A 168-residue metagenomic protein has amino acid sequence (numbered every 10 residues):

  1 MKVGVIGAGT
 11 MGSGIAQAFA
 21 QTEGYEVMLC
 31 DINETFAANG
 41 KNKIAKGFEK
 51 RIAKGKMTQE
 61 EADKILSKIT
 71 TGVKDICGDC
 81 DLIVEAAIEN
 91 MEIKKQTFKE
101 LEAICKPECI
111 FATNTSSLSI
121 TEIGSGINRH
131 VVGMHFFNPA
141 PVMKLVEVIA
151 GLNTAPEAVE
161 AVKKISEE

Functional and structural regions predicted by a protein language model:
M1-K50, K54: NAD(P)+-binding Rossmann beta1-loop-alpha1 motif at the extreme N-terminus of oxidoreductases
V3, A16-A18, L29, K64-L82 (+1 more regions): Amphipathic alpha-helical segments at domain termini/boundaries
A16-F19, K41-N42, K95-F98, I123-S125: Short amphipathic alpha-helical segments
A20-T22, C77, P139-M143: Short, flexible turn/loop "capping" segments at secondary-structure junctions
T35-K46, I93, E157-E168: A non-catalytic, amphipathic alpha-helix used as a structural packing/dimerization or gating element in enzyme scaffolds
T35-N39, K50-F111, S117-T121: Rossmann-like NAD(P)-binding element
I110-E168: Rossmann-fold dinucleotide-binding core
